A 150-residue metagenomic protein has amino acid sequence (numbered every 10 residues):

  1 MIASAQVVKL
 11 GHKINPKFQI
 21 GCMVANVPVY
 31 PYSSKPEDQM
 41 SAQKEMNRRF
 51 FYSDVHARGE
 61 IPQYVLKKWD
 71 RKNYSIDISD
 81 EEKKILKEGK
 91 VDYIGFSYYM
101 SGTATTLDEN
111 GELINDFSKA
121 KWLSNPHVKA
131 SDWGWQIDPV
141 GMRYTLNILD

Functional and structural regions predicted by a protein language model:
M1-D150: Active-site region of glycoside hydrolase catalytic domains
